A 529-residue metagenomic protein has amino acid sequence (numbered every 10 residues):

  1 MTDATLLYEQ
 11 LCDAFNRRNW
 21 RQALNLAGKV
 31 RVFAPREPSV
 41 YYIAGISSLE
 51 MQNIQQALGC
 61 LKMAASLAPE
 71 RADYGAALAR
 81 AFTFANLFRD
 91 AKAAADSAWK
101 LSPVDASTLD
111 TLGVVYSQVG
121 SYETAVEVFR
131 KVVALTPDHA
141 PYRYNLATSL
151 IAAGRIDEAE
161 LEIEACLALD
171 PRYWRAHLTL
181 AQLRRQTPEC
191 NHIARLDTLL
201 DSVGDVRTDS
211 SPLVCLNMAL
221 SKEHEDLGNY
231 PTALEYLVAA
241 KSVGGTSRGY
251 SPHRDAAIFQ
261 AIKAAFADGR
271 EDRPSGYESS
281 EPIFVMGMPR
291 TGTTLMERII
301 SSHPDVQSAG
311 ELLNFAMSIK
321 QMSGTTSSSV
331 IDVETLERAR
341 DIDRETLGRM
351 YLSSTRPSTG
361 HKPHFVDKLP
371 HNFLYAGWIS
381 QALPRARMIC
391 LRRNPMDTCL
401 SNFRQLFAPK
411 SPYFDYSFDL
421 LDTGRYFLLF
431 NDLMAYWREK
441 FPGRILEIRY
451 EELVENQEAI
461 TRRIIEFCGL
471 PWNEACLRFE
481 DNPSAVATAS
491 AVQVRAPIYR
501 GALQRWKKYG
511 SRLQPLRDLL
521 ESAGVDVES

Functional and structural regions predicted by a protein language model:
M1, E528-S529: C-terminal end-of-chain micro-motif
M1-T359: Alpha-helical solenoid repeat scaffolds of the TPR/TPR-like class and their adjacent stem/linker regions that mediate
A153, L167, A309, F315-R344 (+2 more regions): PAPS-dependent sulfotransferase catalytic domain
A240, V527-E528: Generic detector of intrinsically disordered, low-complexity segments in short proteins and peptide precursors
